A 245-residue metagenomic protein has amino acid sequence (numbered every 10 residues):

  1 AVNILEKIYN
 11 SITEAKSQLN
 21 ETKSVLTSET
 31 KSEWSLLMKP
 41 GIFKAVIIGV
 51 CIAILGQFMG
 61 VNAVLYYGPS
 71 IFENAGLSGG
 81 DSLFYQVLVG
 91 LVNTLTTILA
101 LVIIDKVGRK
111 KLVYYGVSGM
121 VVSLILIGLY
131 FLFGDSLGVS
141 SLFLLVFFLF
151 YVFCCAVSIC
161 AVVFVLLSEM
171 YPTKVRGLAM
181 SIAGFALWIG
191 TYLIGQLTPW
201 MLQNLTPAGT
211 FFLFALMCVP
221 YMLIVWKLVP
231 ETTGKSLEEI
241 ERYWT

Functional and structural regions predicted by a protein language model:
V2-Y9, V25-T245: Alpha-helical transmembrane bundle of multi-pass membrane proteins
I8-Q18: Short intracellular "coupling" helices and adjacent cytoplasmic loop segments at the cytosolic face of multi-pass
